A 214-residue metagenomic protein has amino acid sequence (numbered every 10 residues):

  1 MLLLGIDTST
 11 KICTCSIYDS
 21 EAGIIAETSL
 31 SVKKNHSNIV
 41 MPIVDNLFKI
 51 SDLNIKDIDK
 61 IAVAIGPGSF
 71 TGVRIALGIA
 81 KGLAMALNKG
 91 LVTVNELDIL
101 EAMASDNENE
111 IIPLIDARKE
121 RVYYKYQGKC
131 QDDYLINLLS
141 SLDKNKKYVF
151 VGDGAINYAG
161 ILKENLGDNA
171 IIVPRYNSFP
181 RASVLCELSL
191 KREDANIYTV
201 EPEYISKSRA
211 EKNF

Functional and structural regions predicted by a protein language model:
M1-I65, Y176-F179: N-terminal beta-alpha supersecondary unit
C13, E120-V122, V200: Change "...and in nucleic-acid phosphodiester-cleaving endonucleases..." to "...and in nucleic-acid processing enzymes
S20-E21, G78-N88, G128-K129, L166: A glycine- and small-aliphatic-rich helix-loop capping segment at beta-alpha/alpha-beta transitions that lines
N35, G90-S178, Y204-A210: Surface "functional belts" at beta-alpha junctions
L47-S51, A86, A104, A182-L190: Stable alpha-helical structural segments in soluble proteins, enriched in small hydrophobic residues
K60-L91, E96: DPxDG-like acidic metal-binding loop motif
V173-F214: Acyltransferase
